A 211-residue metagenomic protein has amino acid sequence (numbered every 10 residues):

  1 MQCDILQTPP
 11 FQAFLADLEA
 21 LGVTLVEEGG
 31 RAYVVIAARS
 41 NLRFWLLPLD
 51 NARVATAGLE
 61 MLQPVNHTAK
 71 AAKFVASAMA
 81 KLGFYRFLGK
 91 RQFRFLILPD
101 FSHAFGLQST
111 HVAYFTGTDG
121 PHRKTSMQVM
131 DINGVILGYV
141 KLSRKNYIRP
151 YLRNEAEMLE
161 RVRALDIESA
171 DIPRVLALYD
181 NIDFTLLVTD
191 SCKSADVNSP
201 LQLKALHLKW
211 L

Functional and structural regions predicted by a protein language model:
Q2-F115: Juxta-kinase regulatory segment immediately upstream of eukaryotic protein kinase catalytic domains
F95-D100, L142-L178, N198-W210: A conserved alpha-helical element in kinase catalytic cores
Y114-T116, M127, P173-Y179: Conserved beta-strand elements flanking the ATP-binding pocket of the protein kinase catalytic core
G117-R123, E168-S169: A short catalytic or substrate-binding loop motif that flags glycine-/basic-rich loops and adjacent residues that bind
G120-R123, N181-T185: Short acidic/glycine-enriched loop/turn segments that link adjacent beta-strands
R123-R153: ATP-binding glycine-rich loop module of kinase domains
I136-Y139, I172, V188: Short hydrophobic-acidic sequence motifs that mark active-site Asp/Glu residues
L187-A195: Short pocket-lining segment of the protein kinase catalytic domain that shapes the ATP-binding cleft
